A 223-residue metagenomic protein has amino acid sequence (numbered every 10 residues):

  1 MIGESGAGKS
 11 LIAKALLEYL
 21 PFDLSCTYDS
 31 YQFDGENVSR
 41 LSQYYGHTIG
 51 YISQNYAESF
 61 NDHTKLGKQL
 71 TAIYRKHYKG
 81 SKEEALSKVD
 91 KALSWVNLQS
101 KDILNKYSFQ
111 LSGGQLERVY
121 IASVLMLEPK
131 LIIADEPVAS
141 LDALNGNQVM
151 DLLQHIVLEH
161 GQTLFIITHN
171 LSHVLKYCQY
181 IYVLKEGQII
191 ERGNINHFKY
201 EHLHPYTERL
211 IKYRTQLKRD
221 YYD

Functional and structural regions predicted by a protein language model:
E36-G50, K76, F198-H202: ABC ATPase NBD coupling module
N55, H63-K76: Q-loop/switch helix immediately C-terminal to the Walker
Y107-L111, Q115: Conserved ABC ATPase signature
T168-H169: H-loop/switch region of ABC-family ATPase nucleotide-binding domains
V174-K176: A short, surface-exposed alpha-helical micro-motif characterized by mixed small hydrophobic and charged/polar residues
K199-D223: C-terminal boundary and immediately downstream tail of ABC-type ATPase nucleotide-binding domains
